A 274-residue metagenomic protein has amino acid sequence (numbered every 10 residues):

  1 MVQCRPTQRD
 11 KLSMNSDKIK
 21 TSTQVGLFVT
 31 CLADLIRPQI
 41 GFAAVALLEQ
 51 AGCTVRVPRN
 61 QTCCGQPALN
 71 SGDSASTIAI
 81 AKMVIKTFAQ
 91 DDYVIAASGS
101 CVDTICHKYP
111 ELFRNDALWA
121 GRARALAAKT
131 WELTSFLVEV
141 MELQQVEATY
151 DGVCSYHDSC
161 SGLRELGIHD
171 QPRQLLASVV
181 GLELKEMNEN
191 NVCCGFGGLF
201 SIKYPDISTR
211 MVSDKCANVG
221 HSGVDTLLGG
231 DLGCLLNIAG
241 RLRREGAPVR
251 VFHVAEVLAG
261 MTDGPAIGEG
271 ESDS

Functional and structural regions predicted by a protein language model:
V2-C4, Q8-S274: Iron-sulfur cluster-binding electron-transfer modules in prokaryotic oxidoreductases
